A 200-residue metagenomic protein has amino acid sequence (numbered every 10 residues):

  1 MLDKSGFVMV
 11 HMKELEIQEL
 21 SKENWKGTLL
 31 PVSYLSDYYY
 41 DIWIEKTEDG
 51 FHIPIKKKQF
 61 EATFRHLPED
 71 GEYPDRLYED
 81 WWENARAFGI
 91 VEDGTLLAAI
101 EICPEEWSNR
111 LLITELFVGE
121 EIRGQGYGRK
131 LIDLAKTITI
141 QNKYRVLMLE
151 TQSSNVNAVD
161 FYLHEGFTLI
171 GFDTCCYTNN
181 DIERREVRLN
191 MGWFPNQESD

Functional and structural regions predicted by a protein language model:
D3-H11: Short, Lys/Arg-enriched N-terminal segments with co-localized hydrophobic residues within the first ~10-30 amino acids
H11-K13, R145, Q152-V156, E165-T168 (+1 more regions): C-terminal "cap" of GNAT-fold acetyltransferases
E14-W25, V32-D37: DNA-contacting interfaces and partner/effector-binding or oligomerization modules in DNA-centric proteins
K22-W25, S108, V156-N157: Short alpha-helical
L29-T114, G119-E121, I132-L134, I138 (+2 more regions): Acetyl-CoA-dependent GNAT
D93-T95, G119-D133, T137, Q141-N142 (+2 more regions): Conserved glycine-rich acetyl-CoA-binding loop
